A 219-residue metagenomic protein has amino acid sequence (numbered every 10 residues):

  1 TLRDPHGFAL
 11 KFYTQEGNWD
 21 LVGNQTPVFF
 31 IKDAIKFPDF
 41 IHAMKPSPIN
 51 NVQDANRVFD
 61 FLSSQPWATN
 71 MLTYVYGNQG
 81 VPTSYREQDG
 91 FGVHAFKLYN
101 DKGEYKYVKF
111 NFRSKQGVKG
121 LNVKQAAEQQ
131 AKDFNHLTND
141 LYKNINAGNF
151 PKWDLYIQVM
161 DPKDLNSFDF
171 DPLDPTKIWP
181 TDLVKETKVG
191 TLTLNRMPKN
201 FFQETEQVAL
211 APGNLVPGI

Functional and structural regions predicted by a protein language model:
T1-I219: Active-site-adjacent core segments of small-molecule enzymes
